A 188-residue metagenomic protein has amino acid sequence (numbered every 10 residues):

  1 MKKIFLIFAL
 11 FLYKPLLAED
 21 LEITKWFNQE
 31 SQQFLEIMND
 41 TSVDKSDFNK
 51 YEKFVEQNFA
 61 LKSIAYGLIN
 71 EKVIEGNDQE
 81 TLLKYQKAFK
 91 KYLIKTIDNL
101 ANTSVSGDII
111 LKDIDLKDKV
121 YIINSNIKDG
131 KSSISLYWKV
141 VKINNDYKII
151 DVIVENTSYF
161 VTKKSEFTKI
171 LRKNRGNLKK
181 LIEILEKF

Functional and structural regions predicted by a protein language model:
I4-Y13: Sec-dependent N-terminal signal peptides
L16-D20: Boundary at the C-terminal end of the N-terminal hydrophobic targeting segment
L21-L100: Early exported N-terminus immediately downstream of N-terminal targeting peptides
E36, V43-S46, E80, S106 (+4 more regions): Surface-exposed, polar/charged faces of alpha-helical domains in mature secreted/periplasmic/lumenal proteins
K95-I134, I184, F188: Surface-exposed, charged secondary-structure patches
S133-V161: Short beta-strand edge/turn micro-motifs at domain boundaries
V154-F188: Low-complexity, intrinsically disordered terminal/linker segments enriched in charged and Gly/Pro repeats
